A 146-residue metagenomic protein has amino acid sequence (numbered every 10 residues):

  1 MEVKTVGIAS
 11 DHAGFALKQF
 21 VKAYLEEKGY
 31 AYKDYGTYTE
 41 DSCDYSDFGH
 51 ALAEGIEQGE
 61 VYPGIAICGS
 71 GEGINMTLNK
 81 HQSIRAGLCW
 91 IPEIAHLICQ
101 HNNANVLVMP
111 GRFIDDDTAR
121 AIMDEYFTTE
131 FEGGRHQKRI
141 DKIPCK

Functional and structural regions predicted by a protein language model:
V3, E60-Y62, N103: Short, high-confidence coil segments that cap the C-terminus of an alpha-helix and link into the following beta-strand
I8-E27: Glycine-rich phosphate/diphosphate-binding loop of Rossmann-like nucleotide-binding domains
A9, A13-G14, P92-K146: C-terminal binding/interaction regions
A31-S42: A short beta-strand-loop structural module common to alpha/beta enzyme folds
S46-H50, W90-I91: Charged helix-capping and loop-helix junction motifs
F48-A66, S70: Short, structured active-site "lid" loops
H50, E54, M76, H96-C99 (+1 more regions): Alpha-helical segments flanking ligand/cofactor-binding loops in enzyme cores
A66-R112: Mid-chain, well-packed structural core segment of small domains
